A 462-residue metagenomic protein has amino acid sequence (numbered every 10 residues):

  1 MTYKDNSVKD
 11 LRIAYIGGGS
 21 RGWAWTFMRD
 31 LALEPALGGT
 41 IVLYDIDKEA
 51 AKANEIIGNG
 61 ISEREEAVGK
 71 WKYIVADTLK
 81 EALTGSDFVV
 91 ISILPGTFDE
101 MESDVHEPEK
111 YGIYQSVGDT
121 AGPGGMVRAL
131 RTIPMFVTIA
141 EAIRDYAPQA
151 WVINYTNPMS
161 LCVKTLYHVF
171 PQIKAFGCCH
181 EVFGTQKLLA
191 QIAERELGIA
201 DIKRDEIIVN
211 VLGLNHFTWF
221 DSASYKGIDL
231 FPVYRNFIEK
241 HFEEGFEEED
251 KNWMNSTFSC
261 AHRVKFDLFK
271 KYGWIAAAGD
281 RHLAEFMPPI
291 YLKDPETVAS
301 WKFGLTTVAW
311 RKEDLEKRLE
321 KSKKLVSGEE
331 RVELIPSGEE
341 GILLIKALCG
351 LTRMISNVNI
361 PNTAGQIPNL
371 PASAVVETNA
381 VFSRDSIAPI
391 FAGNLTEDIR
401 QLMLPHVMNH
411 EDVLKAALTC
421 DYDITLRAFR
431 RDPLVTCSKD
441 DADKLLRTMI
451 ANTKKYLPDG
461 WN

Functional and structural regions predicted by a protein language model:
M1-K9, G38: A short, basic/flexible loop-to-alpha-helix module at the beginning of a structural domain
L11-Y44: N-terminal Rossmann-like dinucleotide-binding module
A36-N59: NAD(P)-binding Rossmann-fold cofactor-contacting core
K72-G85: Short acidic low-complexity segments
T84, V90-I91, N154: Redox-cofactor binding/interface segments in oxidoreductases and associated redox assembly factors
D99-V169: Rossmann-fold NAD(P)-binding glycine/threonine-rich loop
W151, Y155-K226: Rossmann-fold dinucleotide-binding core
L197-N462: Long, compositionally biased stretches enriched for glycine and/or charged residues
